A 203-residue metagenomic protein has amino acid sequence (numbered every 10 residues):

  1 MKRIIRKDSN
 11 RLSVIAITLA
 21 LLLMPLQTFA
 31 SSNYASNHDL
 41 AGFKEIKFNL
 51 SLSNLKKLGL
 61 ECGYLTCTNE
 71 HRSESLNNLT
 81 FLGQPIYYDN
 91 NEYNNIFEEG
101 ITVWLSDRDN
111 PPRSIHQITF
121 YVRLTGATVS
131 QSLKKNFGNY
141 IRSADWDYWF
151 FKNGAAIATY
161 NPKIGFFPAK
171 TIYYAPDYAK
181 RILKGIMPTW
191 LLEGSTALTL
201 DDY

Functional and structural regions predicted by a protein language model:
R3-A16: Bacterial N-terminal signal peptides that target proteins for export
R6-K7, L19-A20, Y173, L198: Serine/threonine-rich, low-complexity intrinsically disordered segments
S9-R11, L50, N90-N91, N95-I96 (+2 more regions): Short linear motifs in intrinsically disordered/low-complexity regions
S13-I15, E99, S114-H116: Residues at beta-strand starts and edge strands
I15-P25: Bacterial N-terminal signal peptides
L26-A30: Sec/Tat signal peptide C-region and signal peptidase I cleavage site
S31-L82, P111-Y203: Non-cytosolic coordination micro-motifs
L76-D109: Compositionally biased P/S/T/G-rich terminal and signal peptide-adjacent segments that lie outside catalytic cores
